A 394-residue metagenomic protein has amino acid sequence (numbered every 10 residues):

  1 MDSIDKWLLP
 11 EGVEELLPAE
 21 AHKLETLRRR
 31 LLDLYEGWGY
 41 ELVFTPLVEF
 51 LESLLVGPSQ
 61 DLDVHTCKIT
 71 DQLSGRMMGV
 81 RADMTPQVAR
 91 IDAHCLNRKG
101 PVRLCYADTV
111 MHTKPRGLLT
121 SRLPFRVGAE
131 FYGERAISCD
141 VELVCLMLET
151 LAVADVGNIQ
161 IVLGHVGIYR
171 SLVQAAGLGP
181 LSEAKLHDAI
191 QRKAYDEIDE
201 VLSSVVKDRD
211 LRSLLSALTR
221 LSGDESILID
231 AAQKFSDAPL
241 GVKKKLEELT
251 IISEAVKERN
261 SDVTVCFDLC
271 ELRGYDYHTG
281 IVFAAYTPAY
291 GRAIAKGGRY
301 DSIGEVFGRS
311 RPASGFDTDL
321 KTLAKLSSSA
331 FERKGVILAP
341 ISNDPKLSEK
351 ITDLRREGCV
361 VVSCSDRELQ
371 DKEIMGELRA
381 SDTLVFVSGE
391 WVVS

Functional and structural regions predicted by a protein language model:
M1-P86, V141, V162: TRNA-binding/sensing appendages of the translation machinery
E20, T26-W38, E49-F50, T85-R98 (+2 more regions): Positively charged, Gly/Ser-enriched RNA/tRNA-binding surfaces
T45-V64, G164-A175, E271-T279, L369-E373: Beta-rich nucleic-acid/ligand-interaction surfaces
H65-L73, L178-E200, K207: Acidic, His- and aromatic-enriched active-site or binding-groove loops in soluble protein domains that engage sugars
K68-V80, D188-Q191, F386-S394: Short, basic, helix/turn surface patches
L143, H165-I168, S182, L186 (+2 more regions): Internal, well-ordered alpha-helical segments in soluble enzyme and binding-protein domains
A154-I161, V166-S171, S182, D196: Extended alpha-helical scaffolds
H165, K193-E197, D224, D366: Short, solvent-exposed helix-helix connector turns and helix-capping sites enriched in acidic/polar residues
